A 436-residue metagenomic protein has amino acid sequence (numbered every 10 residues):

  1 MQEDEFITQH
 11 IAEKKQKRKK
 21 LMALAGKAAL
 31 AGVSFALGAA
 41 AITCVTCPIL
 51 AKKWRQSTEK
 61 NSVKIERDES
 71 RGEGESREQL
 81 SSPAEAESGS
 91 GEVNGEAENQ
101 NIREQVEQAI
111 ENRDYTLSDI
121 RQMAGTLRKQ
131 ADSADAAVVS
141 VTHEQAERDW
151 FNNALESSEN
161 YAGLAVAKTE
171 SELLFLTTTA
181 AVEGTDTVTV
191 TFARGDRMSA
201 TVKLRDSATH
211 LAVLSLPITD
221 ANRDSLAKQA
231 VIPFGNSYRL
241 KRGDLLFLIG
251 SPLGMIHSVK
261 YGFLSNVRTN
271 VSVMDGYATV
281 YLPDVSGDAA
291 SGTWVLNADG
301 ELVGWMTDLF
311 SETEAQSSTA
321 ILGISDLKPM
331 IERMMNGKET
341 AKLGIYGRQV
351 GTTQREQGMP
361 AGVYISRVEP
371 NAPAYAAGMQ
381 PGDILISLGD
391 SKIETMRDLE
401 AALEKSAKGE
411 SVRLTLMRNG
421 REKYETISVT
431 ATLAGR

Functional and structural regions predicted by a protein language model:
M1-W150, T187, N222-R223, L302: N-terminal targeting leaders that route proteins to membranes or the secretory/organellar pathways
A39-A41, A298, L302-G358, K423-Y424 (+1 more regions): C-terminal cap/linker of serine protease catalytic domains
T43-C44, L173-T178, R239-P252, D284 (+3 more regions): Active-site-proximal beta-strands of protease catalytic cores
P48-Q56, K168-H210, L216-T219, K228: Catalytic-histidine neighborhood of serine endopeptidases, predominantly the chymotrypsin-like S1/PA family
R121-K129, Q145-T178, R197-S199, V231-P233 (+1 more regions): A conserved glycine-rich beta-strand in the N-terminal activation segment of trypsin-fold
L155, M335-A402, E410, T415-R436: PDZ/PDZ-like groove recognition
T201-K203, A221-M255, D284-S286, L322 (+2 more regions): Active-site substrate-binding loop(s) of clan PA
T219-V231, V259-A320, Q349-R367: Active-site region of chymotrypsin-like
